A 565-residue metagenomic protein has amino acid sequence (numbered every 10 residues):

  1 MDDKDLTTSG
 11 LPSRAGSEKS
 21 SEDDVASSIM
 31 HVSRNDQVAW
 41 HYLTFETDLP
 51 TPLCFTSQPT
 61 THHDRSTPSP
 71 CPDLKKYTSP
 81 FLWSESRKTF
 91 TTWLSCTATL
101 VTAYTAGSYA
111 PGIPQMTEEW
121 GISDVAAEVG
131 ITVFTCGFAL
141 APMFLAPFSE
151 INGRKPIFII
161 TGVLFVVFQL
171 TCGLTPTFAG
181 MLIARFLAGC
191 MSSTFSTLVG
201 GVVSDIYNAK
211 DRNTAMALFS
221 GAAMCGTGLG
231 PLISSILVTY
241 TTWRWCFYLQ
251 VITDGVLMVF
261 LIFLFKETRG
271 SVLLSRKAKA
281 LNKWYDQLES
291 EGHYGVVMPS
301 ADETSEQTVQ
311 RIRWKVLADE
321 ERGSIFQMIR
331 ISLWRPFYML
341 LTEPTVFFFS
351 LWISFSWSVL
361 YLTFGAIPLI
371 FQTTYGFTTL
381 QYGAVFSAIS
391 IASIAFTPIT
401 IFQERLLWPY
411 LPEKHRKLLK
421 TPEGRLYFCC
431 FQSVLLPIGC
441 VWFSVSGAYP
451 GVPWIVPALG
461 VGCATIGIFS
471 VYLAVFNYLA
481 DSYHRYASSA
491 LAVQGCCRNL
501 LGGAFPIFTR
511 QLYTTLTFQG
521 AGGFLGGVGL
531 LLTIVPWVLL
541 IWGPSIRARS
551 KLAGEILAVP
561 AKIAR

Functional and structural regions predicted by a protein language model:
M1-V101, A106, W245, L261-I331 (+4 more regions): Intracellular terminal tails of multi-pass secondary transporters
E85-G107, P111, F186, L340-L360 (+1 more regions): Pair of pore-lining "gating" transmembrane helices in MFS-fold secondary transporters
R87-T102, G130, F134, T161-L164 (+6 more regions): Hydrophobic transmembrane alpha-helices of multi-pass secondary transporters, especially the MFS 12-helix bundle
A103, Q115, E119, T132-T135 (+9 more regions): C-terminal transmembrane bundle
A126, I160, D211-L218, G424 (+1 more regions): Cytoplasmic loop-to-transmembrane helix junctions
L140-A179: Conserved MFS/SLC helix-loop-helix module at the cytosolic interface between two early adjacent transmembrane helices
A184-M224: Cytoplasmic helix-loop-helix junction between adjacent transmembrane helices in 12-TM secondary transporters
D211-T241, W245-L257, L261, I389-T397 (+1 more regions): Glycine-rich segments within core transmembrane alpha-helices of 12-TM secondary carriers
